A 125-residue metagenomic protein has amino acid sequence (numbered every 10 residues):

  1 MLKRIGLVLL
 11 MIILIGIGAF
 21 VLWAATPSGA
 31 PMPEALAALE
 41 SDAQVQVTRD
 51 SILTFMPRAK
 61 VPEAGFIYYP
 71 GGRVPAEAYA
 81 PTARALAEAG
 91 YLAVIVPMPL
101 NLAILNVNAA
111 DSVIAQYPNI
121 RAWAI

Functional and structural regions predicted by a protein language model:
M1-Q44: N-terminal membrane-anchoring alpha-helices
Q46-P62, I114-P118: Short beta-strand-to-loop junctions in surface cap/lid or active-site-entrance loops
D50, A64, P81, E88 (+1 more regions): Extracytoplasmic
P62-G71: Short beta-strand element of the alpha/beta-hydrolase
E63-A64, A89-L92, N119-W123: Loop/turn elements at helix/coil->beta-strand transitions in domains of secreted/extracellular proteins
R73-P81, A93: Serine-hydrolase catalytic-loop signature spanning alpha/beta hydrolases and amidase-signature enzymes
A78, M98-I125: Alpha/beta-hydrolase active-site loop
A83-I104: Conserved alpha/beta-hydrolase
